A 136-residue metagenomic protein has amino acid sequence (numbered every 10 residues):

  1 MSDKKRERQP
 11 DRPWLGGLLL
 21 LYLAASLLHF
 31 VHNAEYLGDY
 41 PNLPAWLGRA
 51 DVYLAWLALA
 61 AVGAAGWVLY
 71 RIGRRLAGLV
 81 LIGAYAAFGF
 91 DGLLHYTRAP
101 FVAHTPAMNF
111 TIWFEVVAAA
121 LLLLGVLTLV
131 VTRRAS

Functional and structural regions predicted by a protein language model:
M1-L23: Cytosolic juxtamembrane helix and N-cap/initiation of the first transmembrane helix
R12-L20, G73-A84: Membrane-interfacial loop-to-transmembrane alpha-helix junctions, especially the N-terminal start
G17, V116-S136: Membrane-water interface at the C-terminal end of transmembrane alpha helices
G17-G48: Hydrophobic transmembrane helix segments
Y22-V31, G83-H95: Aromatic-anchored segments of alpha-helical transmembrane domains
P41-D51, V102-E115: Non-cytosolic membrane-interface motifs at loop->transmembrane helix junctions
A58-R74: Canonical alpha-helical transmembrane segments
R71-L79, D91-T111, V131: Membrane-helix boundary connector in multi-pass membrane proteins
